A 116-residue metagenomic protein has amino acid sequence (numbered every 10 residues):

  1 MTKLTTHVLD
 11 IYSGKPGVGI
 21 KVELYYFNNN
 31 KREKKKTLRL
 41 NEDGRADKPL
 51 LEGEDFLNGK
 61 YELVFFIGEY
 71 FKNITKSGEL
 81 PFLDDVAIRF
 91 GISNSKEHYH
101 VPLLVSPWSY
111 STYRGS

Functional and structural regions predicted by a protein language model:
M1-R89, H100: Beta-strand-dominated extracellular/periplasmic modules and repeats in secreted or surface-exposed proteins
G91-S93: Short beta-strand edge segments in extracellular beta-sheet folds
S95-S116: Compositionally biased low-complexity segments at domain edges in trafficked proteins and select soluble regulators
